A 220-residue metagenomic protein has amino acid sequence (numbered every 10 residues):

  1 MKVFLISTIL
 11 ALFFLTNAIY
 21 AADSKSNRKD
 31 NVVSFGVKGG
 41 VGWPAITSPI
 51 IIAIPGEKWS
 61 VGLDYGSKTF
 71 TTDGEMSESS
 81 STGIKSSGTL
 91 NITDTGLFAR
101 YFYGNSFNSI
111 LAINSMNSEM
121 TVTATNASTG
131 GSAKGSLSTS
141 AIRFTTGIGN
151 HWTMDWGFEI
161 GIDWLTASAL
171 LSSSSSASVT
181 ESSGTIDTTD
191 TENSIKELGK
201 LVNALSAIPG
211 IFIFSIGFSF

Functional and structural regions predicted by a protein language model:
M1-N31, T189, L205, F220: Cleavable N-terminal export/targeting peptides
A18-G36, I46-I51, N150, F158: Outer-membrane beta-barrel biogenesis signature
S26-R28, V37-G40, Y65-T95, N114-R143 (+1 more regions): Extracellular/periplasm-exposed beta-strand and loop segments of Gram-negative cell-envelope proteins, dominated by
V37-V41, S48-G56, L63, L97-Y101 (+3 more regions): Residues on the lipid-exposed face of transmembrane beta-strands in outer-membrane beta-barrel proteins
K58-L63, S106-S109, D155-I160: Repeated loop/turn-to-beta-strand initiation elements of outer-membrane beta-barrel proteins
R100-Y101, N105-M120: A basic- and aromatic-enriched beta-loop-alpha substructure that forms the phosphate/nucleotide- and DNA/RNA-contacting
A133-A141, G149-E159: Conserved, surface-exposed functional patches that form binding/active-site neighborhoods
G157-G161, S174-A177: Short conserved catalytic/interaction loops centered on acidic-Pro-aromatic/His motifs
